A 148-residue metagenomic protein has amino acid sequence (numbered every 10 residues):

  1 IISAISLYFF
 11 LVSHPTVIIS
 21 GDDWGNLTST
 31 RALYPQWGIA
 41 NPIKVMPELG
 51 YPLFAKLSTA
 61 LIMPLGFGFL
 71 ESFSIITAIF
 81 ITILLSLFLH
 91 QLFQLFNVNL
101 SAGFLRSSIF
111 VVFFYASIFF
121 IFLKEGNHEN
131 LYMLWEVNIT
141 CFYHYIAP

Functional and structural regions predicted by a protein language model:
I1-F10, I109-S117: Alpha-helical transmembrane segments
I1-I5, K56-L89: Alpha-helical transmembrane segments and their immediate interhelical/interface regions in integral membrane proteins
I5-P52, T59-P64: Extracytoplasmic loop-helix module adjacent to an early transmembrane segment
T28-L33, S72-T82, T140-P148: Alpha-helical transmembrane segments of polytopic membrane proteins
L61-L65, Q91-N97, I121-L134: Juxtamembrane "helix-exit" motif on the non-cytosolic side of transmembrane helices
L65-F73, V98-G103, Y132, E136 (+1 more regions): Juxtamembrane/transmembrane-helix boundary motifs in multi-pass membrane proteins
I75-V112, A116: Transmembrane-helix motifs of polytopic, lipid-linked glycan transferases
R106-P148: Membrane-interface micro-motifs in multi-pass membrane enzymes
